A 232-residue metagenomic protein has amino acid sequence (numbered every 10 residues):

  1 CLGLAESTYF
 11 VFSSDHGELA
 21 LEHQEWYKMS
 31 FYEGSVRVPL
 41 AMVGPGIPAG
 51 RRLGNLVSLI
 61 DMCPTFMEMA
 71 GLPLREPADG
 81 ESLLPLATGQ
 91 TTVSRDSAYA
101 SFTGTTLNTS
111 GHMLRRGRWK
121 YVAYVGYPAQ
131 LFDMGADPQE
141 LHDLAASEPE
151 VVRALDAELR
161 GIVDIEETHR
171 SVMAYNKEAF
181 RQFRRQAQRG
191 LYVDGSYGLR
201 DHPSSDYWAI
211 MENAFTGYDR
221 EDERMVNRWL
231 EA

Functional and structural regions predicted by a protein language model:
C1-R51, S58: Histidine-centered active-site microenvironments of extracellular/periplasmic hydrolases and transferases
G3, P45, M69-L74, Q90-T91 (+2 more regions): A generic secondary-structure signal for well-formed alpha-helical elements
H16-E22, I60-C63, E68-M134, H169-S171 (+3 more regions): C-terminal cap/loop subdomain of S1 sulfatases and analogous C-terminal strand-loop tails that border
L19, F31, L40, R52 (+3 more regions): Conserved beta-strand positions that form and line the central face of beta-propeller blades
Y27, I47-V57, M69-L74, E140-S147: Active-site rim elements
S58-L59, V151: Hydrophobic (often cysteine-bearing) scaffold residues that line and stabilize catalytic clefts of nucleotide/cofactor
D137: Intrinsically disordered, low-complexity polar regions and short flexible loop motifs
A146-A232: Long, internal low-complexity/basic segments
